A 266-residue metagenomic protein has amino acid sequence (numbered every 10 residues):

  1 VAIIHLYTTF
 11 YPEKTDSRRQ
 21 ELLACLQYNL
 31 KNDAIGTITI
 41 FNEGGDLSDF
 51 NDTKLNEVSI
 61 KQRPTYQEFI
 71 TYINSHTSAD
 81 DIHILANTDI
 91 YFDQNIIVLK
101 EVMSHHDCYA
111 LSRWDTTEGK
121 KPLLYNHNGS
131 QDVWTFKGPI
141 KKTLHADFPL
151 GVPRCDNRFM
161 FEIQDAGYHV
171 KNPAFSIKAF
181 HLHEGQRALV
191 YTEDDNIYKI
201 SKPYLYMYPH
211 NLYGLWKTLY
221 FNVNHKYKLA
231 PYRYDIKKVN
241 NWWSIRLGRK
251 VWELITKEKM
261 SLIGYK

Functional and structural regions predicted by a protein language model:
A2-F10, R18, P149-K266: C-terminal catalytic/acceptor-binding lobe
A2-T8, N29, T37-I40: Hydrophobic targeting segments
E13-L22, L123-L124, L150: Short, flexible/disordered intra-domain loops and linkers
T15-D16, G44-F50, V98, T117-K120: Short, charged/polar "capping" segments at the starts of alpha-helices and the immediately preceding loops
E21-G36: Short, acidic, metal-binding catalytic loop of nucleotide-sugar glycosyltransferases
I40-H83: Active-site-proximal specificity loops/subdomain of glycosyltransferases
N74, I90-D165: Conserved catalytic core of nucleotide-sugar-dependent glycosyltransferases
L85-N87: Active-site acidic Asp-centered loop
